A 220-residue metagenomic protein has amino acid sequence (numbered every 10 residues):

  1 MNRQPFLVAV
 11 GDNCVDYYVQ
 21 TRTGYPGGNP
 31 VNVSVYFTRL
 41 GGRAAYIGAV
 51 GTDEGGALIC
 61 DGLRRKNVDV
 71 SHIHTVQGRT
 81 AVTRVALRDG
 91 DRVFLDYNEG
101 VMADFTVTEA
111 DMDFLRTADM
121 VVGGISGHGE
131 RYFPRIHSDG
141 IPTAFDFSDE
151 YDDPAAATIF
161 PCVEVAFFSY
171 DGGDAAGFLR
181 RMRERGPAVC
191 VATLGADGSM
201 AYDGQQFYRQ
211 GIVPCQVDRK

Functional and structural regions predicted by a protein language model:
N2-V8, G62-R64, V70-H74, R88-C215: Ribokinase/PfkB-type carbohydrate-kinase core domain
R3-T83, R88-D89: Substrate-binding N-lobe of the ribokinase-like
Y17, E54, S199-Y202, R219: Short active-site-adjacent structural elements
V19, G56, A156, A175 (+1 more regions): Alpha-helix N-cap/helix-start motif
Y25-P26, P30, P214-K220: Short glycine/threonine-rich catalytic loop with a Thr-x-Gly-x-Asp
T80, T193, K220: Ser/Thr-centric signal marking residues that sit in or immediately flank functional binding/regulatory motifs
